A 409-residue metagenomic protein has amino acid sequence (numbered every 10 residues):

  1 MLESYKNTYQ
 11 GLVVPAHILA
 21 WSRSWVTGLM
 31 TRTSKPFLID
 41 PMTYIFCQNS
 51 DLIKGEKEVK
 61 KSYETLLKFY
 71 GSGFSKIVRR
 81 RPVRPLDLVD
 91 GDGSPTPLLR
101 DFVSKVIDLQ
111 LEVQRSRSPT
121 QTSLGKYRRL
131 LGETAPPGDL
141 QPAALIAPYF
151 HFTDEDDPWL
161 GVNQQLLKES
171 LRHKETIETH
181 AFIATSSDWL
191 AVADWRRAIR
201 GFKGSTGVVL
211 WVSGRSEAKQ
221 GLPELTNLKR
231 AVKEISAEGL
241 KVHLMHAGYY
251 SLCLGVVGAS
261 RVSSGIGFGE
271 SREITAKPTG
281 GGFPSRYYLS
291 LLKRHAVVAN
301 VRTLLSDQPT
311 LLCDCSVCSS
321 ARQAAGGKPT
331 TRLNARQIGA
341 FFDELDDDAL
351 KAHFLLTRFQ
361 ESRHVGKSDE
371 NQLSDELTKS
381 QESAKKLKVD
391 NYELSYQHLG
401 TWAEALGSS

Functional and structural regions predicted by a protein language model:
L2-R197, S205-E217, K386-L387: Active-site beta->alpha loop and helix N-cap motifs at the rims of alpha/beta catalytic domains
L12-L19, A144-Y149, Y249-Y250, V256-T279: Glycine-rich phosphate-binding active-site loops on the catalytic face of alpha/beta enzymes
T31, S236, G255: Anion (oxyanion) recognition and catalysis
L38-M42, M245, S264-G265: Generic beta-sheet signal
W189-R230, V257, S271-Y287: Glycine/Thr-rich beta-alpha phosphate-binding loop at enzyme active sites
A231, I235-L252: Glycine-rich adenosine-cofactor-binding loop
E270-G339: C-terminal structured domains
D314-S409: C-terminal extensions of enzymes
